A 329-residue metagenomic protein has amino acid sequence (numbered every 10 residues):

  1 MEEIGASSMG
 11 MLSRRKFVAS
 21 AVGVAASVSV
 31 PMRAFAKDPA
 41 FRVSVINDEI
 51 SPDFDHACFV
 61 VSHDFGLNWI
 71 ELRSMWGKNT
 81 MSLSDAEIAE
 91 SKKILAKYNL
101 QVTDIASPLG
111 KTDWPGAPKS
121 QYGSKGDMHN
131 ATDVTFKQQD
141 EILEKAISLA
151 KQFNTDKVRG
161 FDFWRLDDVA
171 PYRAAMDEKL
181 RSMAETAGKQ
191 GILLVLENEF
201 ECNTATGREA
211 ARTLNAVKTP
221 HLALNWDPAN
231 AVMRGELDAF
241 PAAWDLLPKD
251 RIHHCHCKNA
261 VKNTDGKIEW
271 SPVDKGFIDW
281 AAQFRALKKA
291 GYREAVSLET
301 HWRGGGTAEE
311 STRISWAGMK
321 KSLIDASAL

Functional and structural regions predicted by a protein language model:
E2-L12, K16-S27, F35-V43, S51-N68 (+2 more regions): Histidine-acidic metal/acid-base catalytic patches
A21-V22, A26-P31, H56-F59, D113-L224 (+1 more regions): Active-site acidic/histidine proton-transfer and metal-coordination neighborhood in alpha/beta enzyme cores
E49-S51, S74-W76, P108-K111, D162-L166 (+4 more regions): Active-site-proximal loop/turn and secondary-structure-junction residues that shape catalytic pockets, frequently
R73-S91, F163-D167: Glycine-rich, proline-tolerant flexible connector loops at the mouths of alpha/beta enzymes
I88-D104, D177-A187, A216: Alpha-helix-loop-beta-strand connector modules within alpha/beta enzyme cores
K97-L100, L149-N154, M183-I192, A286-Y292 (+1 more regions): A structural motif corresponding to the C-terminal end of an alpha-helix and its immediate exit/capping segment
N99-P115: Glycine-rich, aromatic-flanked loop segments that form ligand/cofactor-binding clefts across common enzyme folds
